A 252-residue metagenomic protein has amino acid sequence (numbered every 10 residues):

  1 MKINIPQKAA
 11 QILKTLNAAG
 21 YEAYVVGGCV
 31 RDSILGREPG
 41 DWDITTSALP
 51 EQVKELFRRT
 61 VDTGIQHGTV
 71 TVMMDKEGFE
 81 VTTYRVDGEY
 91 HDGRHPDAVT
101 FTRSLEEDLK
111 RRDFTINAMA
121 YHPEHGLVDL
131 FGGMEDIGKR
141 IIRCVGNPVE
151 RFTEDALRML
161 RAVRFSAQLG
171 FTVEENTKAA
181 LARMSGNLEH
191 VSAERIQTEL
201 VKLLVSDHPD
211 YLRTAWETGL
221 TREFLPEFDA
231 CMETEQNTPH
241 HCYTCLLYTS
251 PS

Functional and structural regions predicted by a protein language model:
M1-P251: Catalytic cores of the polymerase beta-like nucleotidyltransferase superfamily and closely associated nucleotide
